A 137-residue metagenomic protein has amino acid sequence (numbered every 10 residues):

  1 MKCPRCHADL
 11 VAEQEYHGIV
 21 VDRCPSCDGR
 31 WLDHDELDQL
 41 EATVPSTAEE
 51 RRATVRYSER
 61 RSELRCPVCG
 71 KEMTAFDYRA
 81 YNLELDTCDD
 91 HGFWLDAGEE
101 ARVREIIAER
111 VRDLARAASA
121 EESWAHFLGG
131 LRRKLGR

Functional and structural regions predicted by a protein language model:
C3-C6, C24-C27, C66-C69, C88: Short cysteine-rich clusters marking metal-coordination/redox-active sites
H7-R56, S62: Acidic (E/D-rich), amphipathic helical modules within compact regulatory domains
G29-P45, G92-E109: Short metal-binding segments enriched for Cys and/or His
D35-E36, V55-Y57, G98-E99, A118-A120 (+1 more regions): Short, intrinsically disordered/low-complexity patches at protein termini and at juxtamembrane boundaries
V44-Y57, I106-W124: Short amphipathic alpha-helical linker/capping segments at the junctions of internal repeats and modular domains
R51-V103: Short, solvent-exposed interaction modules
K71, A75, A101, D113 (+2 more regions): A general structural signal for short secondary-structure boundary/capping elements
W124-R137: Polybasic, Ser/Thr-rich amphipathic helices
